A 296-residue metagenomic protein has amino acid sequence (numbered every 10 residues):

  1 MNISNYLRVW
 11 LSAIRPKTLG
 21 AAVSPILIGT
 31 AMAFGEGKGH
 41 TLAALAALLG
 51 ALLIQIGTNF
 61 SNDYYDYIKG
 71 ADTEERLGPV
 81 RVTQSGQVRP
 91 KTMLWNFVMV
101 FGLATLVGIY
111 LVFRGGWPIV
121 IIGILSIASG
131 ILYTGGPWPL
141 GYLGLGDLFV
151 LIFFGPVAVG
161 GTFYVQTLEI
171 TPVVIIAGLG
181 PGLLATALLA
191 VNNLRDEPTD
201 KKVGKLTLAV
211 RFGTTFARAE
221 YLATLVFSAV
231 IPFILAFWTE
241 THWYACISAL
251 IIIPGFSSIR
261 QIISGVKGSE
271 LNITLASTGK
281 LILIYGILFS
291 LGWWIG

Functional and structural regions predicted by a protein language model:
M1-L42, A46, G50: Topogenic membrane-insertion module of multi-pass membrane proteins
I3, V80-P172: Intramembrane alpha-helical segments
P25-G29, L148-F163, V210-T214, L275-L288: Small-residue-rich segments of transmembrane alpha-helices in multi-pass membrane proteins, especially helix faces
L27, E36-N62, V120-A128, T171-V191: Membrane-embedded alpha-helical segments that form the functional core of polytopic membrane enzymes, especially those
L53-L77, A187-A209: Acidic (Asp/Glu-rich) catalytic motifs at the cytosolic membrane interface
E75-R114, L208-E240, G279-Y285: Multi-pass membrane catalytic core of lipid/isoprenoid biosynthesis enzymes
V150-E197, V203, T215-R218: Functional transmembrane core segments of multi-pass inner-membrane proteins
F237-G296: Extended hydrophobic alpha-helices typical of membrane-associated regions
